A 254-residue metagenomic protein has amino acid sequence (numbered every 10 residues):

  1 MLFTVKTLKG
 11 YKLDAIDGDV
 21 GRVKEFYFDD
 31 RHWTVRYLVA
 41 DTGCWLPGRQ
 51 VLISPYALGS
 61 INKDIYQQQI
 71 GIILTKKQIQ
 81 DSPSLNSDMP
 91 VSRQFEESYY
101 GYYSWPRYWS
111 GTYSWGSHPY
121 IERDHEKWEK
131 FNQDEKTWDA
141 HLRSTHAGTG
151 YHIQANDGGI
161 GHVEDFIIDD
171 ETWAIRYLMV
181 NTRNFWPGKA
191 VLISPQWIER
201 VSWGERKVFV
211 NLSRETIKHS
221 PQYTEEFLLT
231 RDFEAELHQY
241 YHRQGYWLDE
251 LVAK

Functional and structural regions predicted by a protein language model:
M1-K254: Peripheral interaction segments used for macromolecular assembly
